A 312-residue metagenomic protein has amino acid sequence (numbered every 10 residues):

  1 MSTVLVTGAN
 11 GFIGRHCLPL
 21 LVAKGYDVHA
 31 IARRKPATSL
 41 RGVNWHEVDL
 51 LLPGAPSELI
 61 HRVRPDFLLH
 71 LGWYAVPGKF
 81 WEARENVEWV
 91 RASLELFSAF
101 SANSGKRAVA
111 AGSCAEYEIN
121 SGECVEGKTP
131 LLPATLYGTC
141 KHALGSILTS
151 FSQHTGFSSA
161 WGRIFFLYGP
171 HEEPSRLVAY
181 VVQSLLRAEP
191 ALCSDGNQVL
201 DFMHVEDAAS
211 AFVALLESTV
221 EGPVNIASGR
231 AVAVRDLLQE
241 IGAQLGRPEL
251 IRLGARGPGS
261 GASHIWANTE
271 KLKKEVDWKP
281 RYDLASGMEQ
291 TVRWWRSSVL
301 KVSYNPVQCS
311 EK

Functional and structural regions predicted by a protein language model:
V4-K24: N-terminal Rossmann NAD(P)H-binding glycine-rich loop of SDR-like oxidoreductase domains
G42-L52: Rossmann-fold cofactor-recognition segment
L50-E88: NAD(P)H-binding glycine-rich loop region in Rossmannoid oxidoreductase-like domains and their noncatalytic homologs
H70, L94-L136: Conserved Rossmann-fold NAD(P)-dependent oxidoreductase catalytic core, especially the SDR/UDP-sugar
P77-A92, V125-P133: Short alpha-helical oligomerization interface
Y117, T135-L136, A160-L177: Flexible, glycine-rich beta-alpha linker
I119, L132-A160, L186: Active-site Tyr-X1-5-Lys
L185-K312: C-terminal substrate-binding subdomain of Rossmann-fold SDR/epimerase-dehydratase oxidoreductases
